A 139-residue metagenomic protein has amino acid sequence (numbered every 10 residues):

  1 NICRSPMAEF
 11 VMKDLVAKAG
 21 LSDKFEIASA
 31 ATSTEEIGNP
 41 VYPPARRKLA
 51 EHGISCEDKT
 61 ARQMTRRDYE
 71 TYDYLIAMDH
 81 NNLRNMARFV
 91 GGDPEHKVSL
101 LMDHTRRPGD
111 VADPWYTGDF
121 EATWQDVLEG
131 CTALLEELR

Functional and structural regions predicted by a protein language model:
N1-T71, E136-R139: Conserved active-site segments centered on acidic
S5, D79-H80: Helix N-cap/beta->alpha junction signal
Y74, H80-R139: Phosphate-binding/catalytic loops
